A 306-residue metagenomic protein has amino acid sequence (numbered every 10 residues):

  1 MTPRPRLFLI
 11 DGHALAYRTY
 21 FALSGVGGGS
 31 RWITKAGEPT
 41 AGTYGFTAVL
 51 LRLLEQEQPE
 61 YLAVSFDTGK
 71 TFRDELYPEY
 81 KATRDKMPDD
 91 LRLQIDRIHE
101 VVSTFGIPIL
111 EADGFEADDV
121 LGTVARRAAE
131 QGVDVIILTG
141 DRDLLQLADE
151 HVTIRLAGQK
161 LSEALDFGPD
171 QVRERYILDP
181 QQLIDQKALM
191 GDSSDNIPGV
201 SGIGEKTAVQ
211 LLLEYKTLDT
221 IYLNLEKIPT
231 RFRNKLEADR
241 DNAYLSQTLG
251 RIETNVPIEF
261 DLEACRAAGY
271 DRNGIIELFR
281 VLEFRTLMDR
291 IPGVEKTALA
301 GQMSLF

Functional and structural regions predicted by a protein language model:
T2-L138, R142-G168, N242-L245, R251-E259 (+1 more regions): Noncatalytic, basic helical substrate-engagement surface that gates or grips nucleic-acid strands
T2-R4, Q58-A63, H151-T153, A164-F306: Non-catalytic nucleic-acid-binding/docking modules located in mid-to-C-terminal regions of nucleic-acid enzymes
